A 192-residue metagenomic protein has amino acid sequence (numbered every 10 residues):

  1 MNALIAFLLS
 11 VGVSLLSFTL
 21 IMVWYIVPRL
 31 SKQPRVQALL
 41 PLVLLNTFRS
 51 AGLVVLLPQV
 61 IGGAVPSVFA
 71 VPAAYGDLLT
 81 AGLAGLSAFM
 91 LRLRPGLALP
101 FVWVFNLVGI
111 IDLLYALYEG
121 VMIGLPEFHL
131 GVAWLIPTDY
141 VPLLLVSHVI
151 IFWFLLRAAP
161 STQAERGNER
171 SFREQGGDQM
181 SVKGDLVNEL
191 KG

Functional and structural regions predicted by a protein language model:
M1-F18: Hydrophobic transmembrane alpha-helical segments in integral membrane proteins
G12-L15, V132-H148: Small-residue-rich transmembrane alpha-helices that serve as helix-helix interface/gating elements in multipass
V27-L39, L93-L99, S161: Membrane-interface helix-boundary motifs at transmembrane edges
L44-P58: A generic, lipid-embedded transmembrane alpha helix
V55-A64, Y118-E127: Juxtamembrane "helix-exit" motif on the non-cytosolic side of transmembrane helices
V65-Y75, F101, P126-T138: Non-cytosolic membrane-interface motifs at loop->transmembrane helix junctions
G76, T80-A84, V102-V121, P142-L144: Hydrophobic alpha-helical membrane segments
L79-R94, I150-F154: Alpha-helical transmembrane segments in multipass membrane proteins, preferentially the mid-helix core
